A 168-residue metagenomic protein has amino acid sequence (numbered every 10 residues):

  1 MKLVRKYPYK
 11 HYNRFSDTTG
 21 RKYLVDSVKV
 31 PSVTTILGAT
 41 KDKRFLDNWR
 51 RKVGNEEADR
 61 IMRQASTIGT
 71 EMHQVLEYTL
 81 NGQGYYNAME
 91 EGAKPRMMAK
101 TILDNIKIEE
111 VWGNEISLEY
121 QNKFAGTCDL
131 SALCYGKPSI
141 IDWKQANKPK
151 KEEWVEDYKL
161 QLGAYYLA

Functional and structural regions predicted by a protein language model:
M1-A125: Metal-dependent nuclease catalytic cores that hydrolyze phosphodiester bonds in DNA/RNA, characterized by
W112-A168: Mg2+/Mn2+-dependent nuclease catalytic core
